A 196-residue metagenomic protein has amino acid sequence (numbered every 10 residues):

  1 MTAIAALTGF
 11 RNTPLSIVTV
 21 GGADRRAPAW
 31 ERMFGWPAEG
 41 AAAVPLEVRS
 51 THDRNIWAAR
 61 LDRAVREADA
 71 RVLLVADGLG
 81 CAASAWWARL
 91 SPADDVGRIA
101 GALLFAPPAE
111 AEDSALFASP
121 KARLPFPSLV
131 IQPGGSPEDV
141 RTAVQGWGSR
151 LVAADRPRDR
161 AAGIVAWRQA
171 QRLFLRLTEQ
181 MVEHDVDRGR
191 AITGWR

Functional and structural regions predicted by a protein language model:
T2-R71, A154-D159, H184-W195: Active-site catalytic motif of lipid deacylating hydrolases and related acyltransferases
T8-R11, E112-P137, L175-R196: Conserved serine/cysteine hydrolase catalytic core
T19, L74, L104, L129-Q132: Structural beta-sheet core signal
D69, L73-A76, A102: Conserved alpha/beta-hydrolase fold motif
L74-R89: Gly/Ala-rich beta-loop-alpha elbow adjacent to hydrolase catalytic centers
D94-A109: A conserved short beta-strand
A106-V165: The feature captures the conserved acid-bearing segment of alpha/beta-hydrolase catalytic domains
G148-R196: C-terminal catalytic histidine-bearing segment of alpha/beta-hydrolase fold enzymes
